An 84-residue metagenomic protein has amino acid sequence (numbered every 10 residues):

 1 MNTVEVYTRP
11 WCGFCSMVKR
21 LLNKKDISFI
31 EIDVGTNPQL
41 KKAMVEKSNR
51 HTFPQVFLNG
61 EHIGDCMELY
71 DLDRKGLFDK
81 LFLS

Functional and structural regions predicted by a protein language model:
M1-S28: Local sequence-structure signature of Cys/Sec-based thiol-disulfide redox active-site neighborhoods
R9-P10, T36, E61: Structured loop/turn residues at secondary-structure junctions
C15, P38, I63: Loop/helix-junction capping segments adjacent to catalytic residues or to phosphate/diphosphate-binding pockets
R20-L22, E46, Y70-L72: Short, glycine/charged-enriched secondary-structure capping and boundary segments
S28, K41-F53, F57-I63, M67: Structural alpha/beta surface segment adjacent to cysteine/selenocysteine redox centers across thiol/disulfide enzymes
V34-H51, L77, L81-S84: Thioredoxin-like thiol-disulfide oxidoreductase module
L58-S84: Non-catalytic, surface beta->alpha helical segment in thiol-disulfide oxidoreductase systems
